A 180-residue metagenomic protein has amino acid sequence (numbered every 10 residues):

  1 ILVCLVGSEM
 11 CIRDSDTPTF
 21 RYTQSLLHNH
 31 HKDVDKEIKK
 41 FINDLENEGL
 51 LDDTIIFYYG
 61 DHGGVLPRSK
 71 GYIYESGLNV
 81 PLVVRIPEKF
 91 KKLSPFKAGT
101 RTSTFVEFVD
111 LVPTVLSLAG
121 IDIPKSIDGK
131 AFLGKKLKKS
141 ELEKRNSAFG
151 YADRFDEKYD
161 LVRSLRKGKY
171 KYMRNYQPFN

Functional and structural regions predicted by a protein language model:
I1-G7, C11-D14: Single conserved hydrophobic/aromatic residue that forms the stacking wall/gate of nucleotide- or nucleobase-binding
G7, D35, D53, D61 (+1 more regions): Acidic active-site catalytic centers that drive phospho-/nucleotidyl reactions and related ester hydrolyses
R13-F57, F90, L118: A long, amphipathic alpha-helix that forms part of the scaffold/cap immediately adjacent to metal-dependent active
D44-E107, D128, E157: Histidine-centered active-site microenvironments of extracellular/periplasmic hydrolases and transferases
D52-T54, G99-R166: Polar, surface-exposed loop/tail segments that function as active-site lids or cofactor/substrate-recognition elements
E75, F155-N180: C-terminal, low-complexity/hydrophilic appendages and adjacent surface loops of extracellular/periplasmic anionic
I86-K89, G120-D122, K169-Y170, Y176-Q177: Short loop segments at secondary-structure junctions
